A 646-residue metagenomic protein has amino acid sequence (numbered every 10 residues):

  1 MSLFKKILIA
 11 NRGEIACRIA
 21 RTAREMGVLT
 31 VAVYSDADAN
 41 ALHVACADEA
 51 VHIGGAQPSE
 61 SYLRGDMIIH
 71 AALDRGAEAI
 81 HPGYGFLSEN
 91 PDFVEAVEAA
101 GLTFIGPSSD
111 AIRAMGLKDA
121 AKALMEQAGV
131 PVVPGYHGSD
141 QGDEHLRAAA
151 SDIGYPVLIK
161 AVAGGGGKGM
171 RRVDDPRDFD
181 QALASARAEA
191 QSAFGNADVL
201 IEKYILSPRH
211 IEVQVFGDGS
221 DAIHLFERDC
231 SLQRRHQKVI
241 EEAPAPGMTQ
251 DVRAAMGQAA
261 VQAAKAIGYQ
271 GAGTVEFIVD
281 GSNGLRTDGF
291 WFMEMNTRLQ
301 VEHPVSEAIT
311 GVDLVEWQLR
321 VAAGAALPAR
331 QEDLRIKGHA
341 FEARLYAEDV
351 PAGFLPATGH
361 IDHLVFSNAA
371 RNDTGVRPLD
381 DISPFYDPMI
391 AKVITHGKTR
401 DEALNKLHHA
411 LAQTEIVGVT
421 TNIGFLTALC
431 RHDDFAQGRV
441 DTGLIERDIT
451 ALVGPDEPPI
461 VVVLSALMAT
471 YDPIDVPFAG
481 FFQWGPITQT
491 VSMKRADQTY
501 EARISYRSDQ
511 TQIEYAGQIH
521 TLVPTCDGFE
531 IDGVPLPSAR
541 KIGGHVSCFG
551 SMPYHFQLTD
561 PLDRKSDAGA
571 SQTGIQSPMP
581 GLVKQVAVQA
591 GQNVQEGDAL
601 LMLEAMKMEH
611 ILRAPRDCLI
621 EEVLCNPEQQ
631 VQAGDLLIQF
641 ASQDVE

Functional and structural regions predicted by a protein language model:
M1-V275, V279-H303: N-terminal beta-alpha lobe that positions the nucleotide/phosphoryl donor in ATP/NTP-coupled carboxylate activation
K5, K168-G169, P244, D387-V393 (+1 more regions): Short amphipathic alpha-helical segments
D48, I80, Q214, Q318 (+3 more regions): Residue-level signal for inorganic ion chemistry
M170-R172, K203, M248, M389-K398 (+2 more regions): Short, well-ordered beta-strand elements within core beta-sheets of diverse protein domains
A260, N283, P304-I519, A599 (+1 more regions): Catalytic cores of soluble metabolic enzymes centered on carboxylation/carboxyl-transfer
A496, E514-G517, I531-L536, F549-S551: Short strand-turn-strand beta-turns centered on an Asx-Gly dipeptide
K541-P578: Catalytic P-loop NTP-binding/switch module of NTPases
K565-E646: Structured functional modules or segments
